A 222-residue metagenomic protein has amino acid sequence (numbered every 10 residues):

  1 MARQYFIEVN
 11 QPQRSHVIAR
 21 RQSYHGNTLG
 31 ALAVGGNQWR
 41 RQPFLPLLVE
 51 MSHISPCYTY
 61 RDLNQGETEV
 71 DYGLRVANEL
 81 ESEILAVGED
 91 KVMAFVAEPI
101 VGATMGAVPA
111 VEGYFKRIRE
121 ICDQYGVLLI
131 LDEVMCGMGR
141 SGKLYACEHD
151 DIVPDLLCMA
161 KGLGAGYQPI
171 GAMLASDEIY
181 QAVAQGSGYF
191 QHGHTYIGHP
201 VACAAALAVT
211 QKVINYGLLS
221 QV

Functional and structural regions predicted by a protein language model:
M1-V222: Conserved N-terminal phosphate-binding loop of PLP-dependent enzymes in the Aspartate aminotransferase
